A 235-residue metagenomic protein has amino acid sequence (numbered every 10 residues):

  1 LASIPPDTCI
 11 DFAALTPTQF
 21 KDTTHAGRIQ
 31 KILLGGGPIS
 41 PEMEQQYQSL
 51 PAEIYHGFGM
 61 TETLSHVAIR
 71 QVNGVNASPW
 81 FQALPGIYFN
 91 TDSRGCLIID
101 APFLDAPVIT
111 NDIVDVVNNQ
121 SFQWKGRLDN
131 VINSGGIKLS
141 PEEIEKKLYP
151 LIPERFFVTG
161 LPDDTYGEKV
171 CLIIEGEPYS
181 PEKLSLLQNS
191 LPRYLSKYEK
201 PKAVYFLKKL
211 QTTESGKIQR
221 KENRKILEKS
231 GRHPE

Functional and structural regions predicted by a protein language model:
L1-D22, Y55: AMP-binding/adenylate-forming
I10-F12, Q30, D112: Conserved acidic residues
T23-N76: Gly/Ser/Thr-rich phosphate-binding loop
Y55-E62, F81, T159-P162: Beta-strand->loop->alpha-helix junctions that form or flank phosphate-binding loops in nucleotide-handling enzymes
Y88-D115, Q120-S121, I173-E175: AMP-binding/adenylate-forming core of the ANL superfamily
N111-E199, E222: AMP-binding/adenylate-forming catalytic core of the ANL superfamily
R193-K217: AMP-binding/adenylate-forming catalytic domain of the ANL superfamily
K217-E235: Phosphopantetheine-dependent thiolation modules in NRPS/PKS and related acyl-activating systems
